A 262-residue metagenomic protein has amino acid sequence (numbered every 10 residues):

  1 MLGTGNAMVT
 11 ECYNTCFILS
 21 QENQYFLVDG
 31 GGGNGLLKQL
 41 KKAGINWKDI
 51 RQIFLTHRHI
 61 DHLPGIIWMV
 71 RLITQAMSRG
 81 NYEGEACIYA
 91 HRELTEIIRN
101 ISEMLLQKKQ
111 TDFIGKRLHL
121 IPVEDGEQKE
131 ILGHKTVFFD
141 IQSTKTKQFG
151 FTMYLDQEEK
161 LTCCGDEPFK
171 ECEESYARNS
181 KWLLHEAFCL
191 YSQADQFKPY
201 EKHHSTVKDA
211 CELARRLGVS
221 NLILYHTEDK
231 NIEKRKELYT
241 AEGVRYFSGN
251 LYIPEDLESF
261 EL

Functional and structural regions predicted by a protein language model:
M1-A43, K147-D166, W182: Conserved beta-strand hairpin/beta-sheet module of binuclear metal-dependent hydrolase folds, prominently
G5-A7, I88, L94-T95, T227-I232: Short histidine/acidic/glycine/proline-rich micro-motifs that form metal- and phosphate-coordinating active-site loops
V9-E11, P122-S192: Active-site-proximal loop/helix segment associated with metal-binding centers of metalloenzymes
L27-G31, R51-D61, H91, L161-E167 (+3 more regions): Active-site neighborhood of phospho(di)ester-bond hydrolases with catalytic His/Asp-centered motifs
N34-A86: Active-site metal-binding motif and surrounding structural segment of the metallo-beta-lactamase
M69, I73-C87, K147-F149, L155 (+1 more regions): P-loop/Walker A phosphate-binding loop and immediately adjacent motor/lid segment at beta-alpha junctions
Y82-K147, D256: Metallo-beta-lactamase
P168-L257: Cap/insert and terminal regions of metallo-dependent hydrolase folds
